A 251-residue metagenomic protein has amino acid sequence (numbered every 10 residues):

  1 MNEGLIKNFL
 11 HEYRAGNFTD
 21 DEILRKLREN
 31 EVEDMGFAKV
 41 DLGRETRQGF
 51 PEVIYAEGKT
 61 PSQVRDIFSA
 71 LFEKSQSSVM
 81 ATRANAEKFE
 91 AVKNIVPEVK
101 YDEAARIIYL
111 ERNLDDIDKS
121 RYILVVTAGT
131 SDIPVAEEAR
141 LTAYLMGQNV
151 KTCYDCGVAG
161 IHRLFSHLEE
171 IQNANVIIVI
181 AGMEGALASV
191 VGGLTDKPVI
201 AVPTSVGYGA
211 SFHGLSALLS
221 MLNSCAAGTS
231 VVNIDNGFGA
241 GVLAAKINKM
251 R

Functional and structural regions predicted by a protein language model:
M1-N85, F89-E90, N94-I95, V99: Long amphipathic alpha-helical segments
S62-V64, D132-E137, I161-H162, A181-V190 (+2 more regions): Short glycine/serine/threonine-rich phosphate/pyrophosphate-binding segments that cradle anionic phosphate groups
I95-V96, L194-T195, C225-A227: Short, structured coil segments at secondary-structure junctions
I107-E111, N149-E170, L215-S216, V232: Glycine-rich oxoanion-binding loops at beta->alpha junctions
D118-G160: Glycine-rich phosphate/diphosphate-binding loop of Rossmann-like nucleotide-binding domains
T127, S131, F165, E169-Q172 (+3 more regions): C-terminal binding/interaction regions
S166-T204: Glycine-rich phosphate-binding loop
